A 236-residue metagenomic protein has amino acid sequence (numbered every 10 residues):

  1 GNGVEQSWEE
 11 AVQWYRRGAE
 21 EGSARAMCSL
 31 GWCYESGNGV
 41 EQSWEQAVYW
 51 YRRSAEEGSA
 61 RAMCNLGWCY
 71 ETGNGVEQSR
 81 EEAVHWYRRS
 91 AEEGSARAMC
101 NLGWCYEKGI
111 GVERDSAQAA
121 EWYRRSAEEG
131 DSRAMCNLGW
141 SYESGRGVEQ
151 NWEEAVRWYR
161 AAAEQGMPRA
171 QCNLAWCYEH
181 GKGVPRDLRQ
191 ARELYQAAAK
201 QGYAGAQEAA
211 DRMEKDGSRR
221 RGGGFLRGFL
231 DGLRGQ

Functional and structural regions predicted by a protein language model:
G1-N2, Y15, E20-S23, S36-N38 (+14 more regions): Short helix-capping/linker turns of helical repeat alpha-solenoids
S7, S29, S43, Y49 (+7 more regions): Intrinsically disordered, low-complexity tandem-repeat regions
M27, E41, M63, E77 (+7 more regions): Canonical tetratricopeptide repeat
S29-S36, N65-T72, N101-K108, C136-S144 (+3 more regions): Hydrophobic face of amphipathic alpha-helices that form TPR/SEL1-like repeat modules and related alpha-solenoid
P185-A204, D211-K215: TPR/TPR-like (Sel1-like) alpha-helical repeat modules
Y203-Q236: Terminal, low-structured helical/coil segments at or just beyond the last alpha-helical repeat
